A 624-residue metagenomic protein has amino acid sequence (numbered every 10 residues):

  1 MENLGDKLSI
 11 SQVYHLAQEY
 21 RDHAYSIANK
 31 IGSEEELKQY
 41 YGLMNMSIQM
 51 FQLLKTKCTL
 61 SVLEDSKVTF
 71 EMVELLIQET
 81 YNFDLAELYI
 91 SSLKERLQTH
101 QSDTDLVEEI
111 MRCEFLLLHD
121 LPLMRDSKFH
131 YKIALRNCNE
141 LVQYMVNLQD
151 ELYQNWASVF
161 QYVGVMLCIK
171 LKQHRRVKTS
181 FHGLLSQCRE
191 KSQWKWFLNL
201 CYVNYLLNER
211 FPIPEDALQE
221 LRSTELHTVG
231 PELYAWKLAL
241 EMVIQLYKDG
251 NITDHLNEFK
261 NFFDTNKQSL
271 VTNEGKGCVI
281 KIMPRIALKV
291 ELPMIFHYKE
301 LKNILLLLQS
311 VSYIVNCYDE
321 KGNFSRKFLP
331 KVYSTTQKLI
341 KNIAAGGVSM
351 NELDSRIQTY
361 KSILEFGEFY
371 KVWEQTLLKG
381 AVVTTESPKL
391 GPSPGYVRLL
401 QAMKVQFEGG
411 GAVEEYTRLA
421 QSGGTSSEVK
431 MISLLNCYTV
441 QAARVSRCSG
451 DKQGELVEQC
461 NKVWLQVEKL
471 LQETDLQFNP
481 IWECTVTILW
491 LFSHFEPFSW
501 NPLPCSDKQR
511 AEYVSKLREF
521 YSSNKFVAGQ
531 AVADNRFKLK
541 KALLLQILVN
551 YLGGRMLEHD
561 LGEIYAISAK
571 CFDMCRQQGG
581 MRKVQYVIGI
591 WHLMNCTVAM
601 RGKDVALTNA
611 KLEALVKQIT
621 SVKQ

Functional and structural regions predicted by a protein language model:
M1-Q624: Extended alpha-helical scaffold regions
